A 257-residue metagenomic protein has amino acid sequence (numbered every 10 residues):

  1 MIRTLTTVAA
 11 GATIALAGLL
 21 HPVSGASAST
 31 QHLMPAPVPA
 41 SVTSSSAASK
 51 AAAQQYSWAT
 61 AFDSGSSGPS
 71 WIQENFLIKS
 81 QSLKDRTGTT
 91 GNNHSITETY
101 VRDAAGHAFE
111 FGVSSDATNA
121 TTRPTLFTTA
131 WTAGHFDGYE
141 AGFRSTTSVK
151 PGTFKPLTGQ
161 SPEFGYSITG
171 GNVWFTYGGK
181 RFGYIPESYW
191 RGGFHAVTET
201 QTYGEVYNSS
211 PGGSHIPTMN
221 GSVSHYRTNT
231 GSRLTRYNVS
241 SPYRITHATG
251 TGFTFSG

Functional and structural regions predicted by a protein language model:
M1-T30: Secretory targeting and sorting signals
S29-G257: Exposed, interaction-prone regions of secreted/extracellular proteins
